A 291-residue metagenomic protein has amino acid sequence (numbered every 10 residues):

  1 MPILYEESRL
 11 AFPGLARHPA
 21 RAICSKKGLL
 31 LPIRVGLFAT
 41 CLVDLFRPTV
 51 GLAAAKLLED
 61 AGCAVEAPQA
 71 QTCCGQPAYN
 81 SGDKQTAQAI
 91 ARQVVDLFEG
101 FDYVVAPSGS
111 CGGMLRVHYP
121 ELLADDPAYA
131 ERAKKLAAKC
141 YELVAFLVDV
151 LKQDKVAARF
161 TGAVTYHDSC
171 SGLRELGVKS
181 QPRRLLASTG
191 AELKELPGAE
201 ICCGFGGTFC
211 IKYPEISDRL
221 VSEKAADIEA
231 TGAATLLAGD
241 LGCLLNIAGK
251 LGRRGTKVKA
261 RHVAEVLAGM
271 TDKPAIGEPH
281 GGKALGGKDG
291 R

Functional and structural regions predicted by a protein language model:
P2-R291: Iron-sulfur cluster-binding electron-transfer modules in prokaryotic oxidoreductases
